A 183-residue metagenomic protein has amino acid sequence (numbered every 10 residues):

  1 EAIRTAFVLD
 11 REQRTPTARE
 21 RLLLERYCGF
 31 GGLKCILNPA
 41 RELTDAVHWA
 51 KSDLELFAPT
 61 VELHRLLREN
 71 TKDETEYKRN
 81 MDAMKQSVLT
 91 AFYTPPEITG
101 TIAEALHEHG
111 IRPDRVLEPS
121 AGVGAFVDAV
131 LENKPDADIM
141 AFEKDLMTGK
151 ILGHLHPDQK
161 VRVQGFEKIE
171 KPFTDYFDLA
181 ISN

Functional and structural regions predicted by a protein language model:
E1-S182: Class I S-adenosyl-L-methionine-dependent methyltransferase catalytic core
